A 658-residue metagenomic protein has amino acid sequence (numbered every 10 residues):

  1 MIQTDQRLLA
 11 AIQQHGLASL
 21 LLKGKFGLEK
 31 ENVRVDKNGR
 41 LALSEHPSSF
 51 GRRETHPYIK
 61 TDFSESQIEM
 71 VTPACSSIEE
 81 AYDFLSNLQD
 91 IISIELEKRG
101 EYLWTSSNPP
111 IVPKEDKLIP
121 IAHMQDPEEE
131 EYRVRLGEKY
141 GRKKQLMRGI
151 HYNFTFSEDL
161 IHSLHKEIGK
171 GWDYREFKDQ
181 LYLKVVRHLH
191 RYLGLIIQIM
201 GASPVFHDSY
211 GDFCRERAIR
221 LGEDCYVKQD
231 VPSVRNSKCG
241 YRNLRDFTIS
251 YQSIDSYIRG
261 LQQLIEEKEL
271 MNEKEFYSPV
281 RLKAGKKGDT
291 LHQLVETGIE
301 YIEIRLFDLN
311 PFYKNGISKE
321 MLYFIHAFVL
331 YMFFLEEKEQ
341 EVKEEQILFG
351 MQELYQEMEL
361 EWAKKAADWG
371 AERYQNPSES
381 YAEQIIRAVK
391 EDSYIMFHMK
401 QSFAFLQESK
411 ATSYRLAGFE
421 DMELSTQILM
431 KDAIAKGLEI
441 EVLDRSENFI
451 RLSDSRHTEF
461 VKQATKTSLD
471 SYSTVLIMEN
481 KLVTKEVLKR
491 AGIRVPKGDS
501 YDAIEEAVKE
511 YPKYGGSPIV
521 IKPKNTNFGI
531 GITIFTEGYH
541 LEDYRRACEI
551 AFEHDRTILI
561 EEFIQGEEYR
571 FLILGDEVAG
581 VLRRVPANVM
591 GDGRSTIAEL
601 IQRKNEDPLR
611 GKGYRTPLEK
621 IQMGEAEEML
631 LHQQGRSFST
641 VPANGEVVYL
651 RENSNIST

Functional and structural regions predicted by a protein language model:
M1-G137, K144-R148, F177, K184: Terminal catalytic/cofactor-binding subdomain
M1-T61, G350-L424, I428, A433: Sequence termini and other peripheral, non-core segments
Q13-H15, H123-R142, L146, T155-I299 (+3 more regions): Loop-rich catalytic cores of soluble enzymes, especially ATP-dependent carboxylate-amine ligases and other
K268-V280, I550, H554, I601-T658: A long amphipathic alpha-helix within ATP-dependent nucleotide-binding catalytic cores
N310-N315, E577, V585-D592, T596 (+1 more regions): ATP-dependent carboxylate activation and anion-phosphoryl transfer catalytic cores that bind Mg-ATP to form
P311-L360, K364: Substrate-recognition/cap regions that form aromatic- and gly/pro-loop-enriched pockets for small-molecule ligands
K410-I477, V483-E486, E505: ATP-binding N-terminal substructure of ATP-dependent carboxylate-amine bond-forming enzymes
R451, F460-Q622: Active-site nucleotide/adenylate-binding loops and adjacent lid/helix of ATP-dependent enzymes
